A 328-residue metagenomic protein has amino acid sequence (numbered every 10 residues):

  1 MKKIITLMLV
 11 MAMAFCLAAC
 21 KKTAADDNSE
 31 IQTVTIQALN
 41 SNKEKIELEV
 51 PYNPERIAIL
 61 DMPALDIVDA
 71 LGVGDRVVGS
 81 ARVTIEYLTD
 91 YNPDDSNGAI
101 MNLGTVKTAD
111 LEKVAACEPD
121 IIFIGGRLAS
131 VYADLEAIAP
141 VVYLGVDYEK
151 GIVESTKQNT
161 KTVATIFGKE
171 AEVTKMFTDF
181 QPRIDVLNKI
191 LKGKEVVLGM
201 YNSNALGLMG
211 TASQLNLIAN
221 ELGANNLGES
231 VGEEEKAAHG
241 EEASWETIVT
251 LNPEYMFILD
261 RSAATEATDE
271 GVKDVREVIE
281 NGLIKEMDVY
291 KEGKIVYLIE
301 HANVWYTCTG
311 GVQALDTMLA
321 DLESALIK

Functional and structural regions predicted by a protein language model:
M1-L9: Positively charged n-region of N-terminal signal peptides that target proteins for export
F15-A19: C-terminal motif of bacterial Sec signal peptides marking the signal peptidase cleavage site
C20-D66, A171-G199, D260-A267, G271 (+2 more regions): Bacterial Sec-exported substrate-binding components of ABC uptake systems
A58-K113: A short, structured surface patch at a secondary-structure boundary
I85-L88, S130, L144-T162, E195-I218 (+1 more regions): Extracytoplasmic ligand-binding site segments that recognize negatively charged/polar headgroups
L111, A115-I124, P140, I248 (+1 more regions): Proline-aspartate-enriched helix->loop->beta-strand connector
T165, Y255-K328: Structured C-terminal subdomain patch of bacterial secreted/periplasmic proteins
G210-H239: Alpha-helical, coiled-coil/dimerization segments enriched in small aliphatic residues
